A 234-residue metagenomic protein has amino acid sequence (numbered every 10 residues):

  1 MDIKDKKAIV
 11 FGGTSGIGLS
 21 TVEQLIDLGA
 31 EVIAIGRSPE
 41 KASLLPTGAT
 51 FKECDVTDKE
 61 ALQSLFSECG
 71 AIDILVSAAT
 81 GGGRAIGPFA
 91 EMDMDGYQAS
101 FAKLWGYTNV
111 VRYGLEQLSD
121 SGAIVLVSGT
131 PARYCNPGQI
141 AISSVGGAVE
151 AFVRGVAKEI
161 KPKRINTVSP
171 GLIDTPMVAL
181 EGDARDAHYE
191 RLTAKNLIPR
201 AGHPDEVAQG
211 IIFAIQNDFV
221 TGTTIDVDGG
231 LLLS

Functional and structural regions predicted by a protein language model:
K7, T14-S15: Conserved glycine-rich cofactor-binding loop
T14, V22-E23: N-terminal Rossmann NAD(P)H-binding glycine-rich loop of SDR-like oxidoreductase domains
P46-E60: Rossmann-fold cofactor-recognition segment
A78-I86, G229-G230: Conserved NAD(P)H cofactor-binding loop of Rossmann-fold oxidoreductase domains
P88-N109, A123-K161, L172-I173, T193: Catalytic loop of short-chain dehydrogenase/reductase
E150, E159-T175, V220-V227: Conserved Rossmann-fold SDR core element
I173-K195: A glycine/serine/threonine-rich, flexible loop-to-helix segment that serves as the NAD(P) cofactor-binding "lid"
H203-V227, L232: C-terminal substrate-recognition "lid" of short-chain dehydrogenase/reductases
